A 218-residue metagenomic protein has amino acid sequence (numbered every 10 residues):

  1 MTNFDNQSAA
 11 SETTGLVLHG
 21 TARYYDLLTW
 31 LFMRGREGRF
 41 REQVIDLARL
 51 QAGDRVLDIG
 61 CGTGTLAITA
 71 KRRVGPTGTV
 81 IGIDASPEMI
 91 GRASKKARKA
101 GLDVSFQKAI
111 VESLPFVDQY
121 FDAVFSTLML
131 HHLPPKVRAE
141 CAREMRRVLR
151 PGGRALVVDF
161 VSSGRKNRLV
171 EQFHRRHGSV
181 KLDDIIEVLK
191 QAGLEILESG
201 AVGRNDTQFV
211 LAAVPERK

Functional and structural regions predicted by a protein language model:
D5-T13, V17, L28-T29, R154-F209: C-terminal alpha-helical "lid/dimerization" subdomain adjacent to the S-adenosyl-L-methionine
G35-A52: Conserved alpha-helix/loop element of class I SAM-dependent methyltransferases that forms part of the SAM/SAH-binding
D54, G78, G153: Glycine-centered, small-residue-biased loops immediately flanking beta-strands in adenine/cofactor-binding cores
L57-S113: Class I SAM-dependent methyltransferase SAM/SAH-binding core
G75, L133-P134, L149-P151: Helix-to-beta-strand junctions that scaffold the AdoMet/dcAdoMet cofactor pocket in Class I SAM-dependent enzymes
E112-A123: A short acidic, Gly/Pro-enriched loop at the edge of an enzyme's catalytic core that lines a small-molecule cofactor
A123-K136: A short SAM/SAH-binding and catalytic strip from SAM-dependent methyltransferases
A139-P151: A short glycine-rich, Lys/Arg-flanked "PGG" loop and its adjoining helix->strand segment in the class I
